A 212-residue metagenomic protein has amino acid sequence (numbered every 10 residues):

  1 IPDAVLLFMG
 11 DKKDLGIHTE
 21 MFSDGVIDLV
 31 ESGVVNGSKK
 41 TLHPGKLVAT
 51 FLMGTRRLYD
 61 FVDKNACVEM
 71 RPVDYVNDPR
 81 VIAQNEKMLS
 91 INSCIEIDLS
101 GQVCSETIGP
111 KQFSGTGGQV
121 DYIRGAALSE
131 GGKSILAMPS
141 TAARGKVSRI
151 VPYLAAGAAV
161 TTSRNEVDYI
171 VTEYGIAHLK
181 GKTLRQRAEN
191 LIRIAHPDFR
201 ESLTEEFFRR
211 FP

Functional and structural regions predicted by a protein language model:
I1-P212: Conserved phosphate- and dinucleotide-binding cores of soluble alpha/beta proteins, encompassing both enzyme active
